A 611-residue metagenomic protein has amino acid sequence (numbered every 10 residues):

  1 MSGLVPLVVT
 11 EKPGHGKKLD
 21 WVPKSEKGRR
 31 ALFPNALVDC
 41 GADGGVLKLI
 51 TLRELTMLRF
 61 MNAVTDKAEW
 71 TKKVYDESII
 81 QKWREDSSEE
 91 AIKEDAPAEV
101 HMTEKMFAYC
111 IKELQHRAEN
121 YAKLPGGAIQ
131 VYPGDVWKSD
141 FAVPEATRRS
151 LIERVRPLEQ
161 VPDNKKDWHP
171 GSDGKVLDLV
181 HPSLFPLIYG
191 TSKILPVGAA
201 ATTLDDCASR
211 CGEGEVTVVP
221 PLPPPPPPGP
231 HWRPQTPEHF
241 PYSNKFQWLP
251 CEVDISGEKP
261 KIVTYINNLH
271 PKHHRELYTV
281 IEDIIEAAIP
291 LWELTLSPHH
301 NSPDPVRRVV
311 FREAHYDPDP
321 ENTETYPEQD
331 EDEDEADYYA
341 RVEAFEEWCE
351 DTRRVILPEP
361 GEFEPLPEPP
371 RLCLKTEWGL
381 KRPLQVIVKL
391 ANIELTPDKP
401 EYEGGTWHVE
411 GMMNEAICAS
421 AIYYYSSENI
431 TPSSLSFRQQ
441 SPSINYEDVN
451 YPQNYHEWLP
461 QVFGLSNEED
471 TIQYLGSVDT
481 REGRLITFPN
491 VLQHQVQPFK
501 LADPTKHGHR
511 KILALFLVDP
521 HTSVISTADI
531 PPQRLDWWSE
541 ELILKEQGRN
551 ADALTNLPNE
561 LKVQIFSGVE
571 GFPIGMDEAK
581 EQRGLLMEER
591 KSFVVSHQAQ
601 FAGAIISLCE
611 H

Functional and structural regions predicted by a protein language model:
M1-L485, V491-H611: Fe(II)/2-oxoglutarate oxygenase catalytic core
